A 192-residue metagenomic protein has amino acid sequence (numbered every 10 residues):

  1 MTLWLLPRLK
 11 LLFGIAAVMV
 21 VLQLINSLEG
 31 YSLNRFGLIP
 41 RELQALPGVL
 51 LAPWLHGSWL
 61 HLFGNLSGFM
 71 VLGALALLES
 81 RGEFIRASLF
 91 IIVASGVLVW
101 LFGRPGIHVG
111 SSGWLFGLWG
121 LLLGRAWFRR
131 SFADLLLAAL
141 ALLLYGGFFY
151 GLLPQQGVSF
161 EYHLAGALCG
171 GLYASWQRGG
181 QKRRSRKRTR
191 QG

Functional and structural regions predicted by a protein language model:
M1-G192: A detector for small-residue-rich transmembrane helices and their helix-helix packing motifs
